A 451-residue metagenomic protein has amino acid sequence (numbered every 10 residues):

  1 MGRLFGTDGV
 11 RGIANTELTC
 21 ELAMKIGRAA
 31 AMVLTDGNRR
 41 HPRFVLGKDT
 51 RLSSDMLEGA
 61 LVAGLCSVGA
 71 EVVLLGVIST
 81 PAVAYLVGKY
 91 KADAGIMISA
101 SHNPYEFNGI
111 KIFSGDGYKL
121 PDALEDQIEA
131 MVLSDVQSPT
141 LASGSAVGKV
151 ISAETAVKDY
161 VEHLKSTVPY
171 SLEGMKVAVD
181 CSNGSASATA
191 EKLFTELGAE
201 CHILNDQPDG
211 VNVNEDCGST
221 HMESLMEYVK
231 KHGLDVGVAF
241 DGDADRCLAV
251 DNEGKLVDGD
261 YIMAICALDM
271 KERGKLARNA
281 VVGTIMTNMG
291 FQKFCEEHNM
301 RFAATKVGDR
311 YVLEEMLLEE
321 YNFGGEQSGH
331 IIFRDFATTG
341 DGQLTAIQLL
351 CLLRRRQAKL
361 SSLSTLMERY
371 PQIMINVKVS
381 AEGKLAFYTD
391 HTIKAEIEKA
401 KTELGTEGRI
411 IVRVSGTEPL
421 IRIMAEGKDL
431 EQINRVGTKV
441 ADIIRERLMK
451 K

Functional and structural regions predicted by a protein language model:
M1-A63, S67-V68, A146, V150-V177 (+1 more regions): An N-terminal, well-structured beta->alpha segment
I13, N108-K230: Gly/Ser/Thr-enriched, mixed-charge loops and adjacent short helices that form phosphate/oxyanion-binding elements
M32, R40-N108, K192-V250: N-terminal small/polar loop signature for handling phosphorylated ligands or for N-terminal nucleophile
R39-D49, V73, K176-V179, N279-I285 (+1 more regions): Short glycine-rich phosphate-binding loop at a beta-alpha junction
P121, I203-L204, K255-G274, G342-C351 (+1 more regions): Gly/Ser/Thr-rich active-site loops/lids in small-molecule metabolic enzymes that frequently grip phosphoryl groups
D126-V161, S166, N252-G325, I332: Proline/glycine-rich low-complexity loops and linkers
V236, R273-K451: Phosphate-binding and adjacent anionic-ligand microenvironments
